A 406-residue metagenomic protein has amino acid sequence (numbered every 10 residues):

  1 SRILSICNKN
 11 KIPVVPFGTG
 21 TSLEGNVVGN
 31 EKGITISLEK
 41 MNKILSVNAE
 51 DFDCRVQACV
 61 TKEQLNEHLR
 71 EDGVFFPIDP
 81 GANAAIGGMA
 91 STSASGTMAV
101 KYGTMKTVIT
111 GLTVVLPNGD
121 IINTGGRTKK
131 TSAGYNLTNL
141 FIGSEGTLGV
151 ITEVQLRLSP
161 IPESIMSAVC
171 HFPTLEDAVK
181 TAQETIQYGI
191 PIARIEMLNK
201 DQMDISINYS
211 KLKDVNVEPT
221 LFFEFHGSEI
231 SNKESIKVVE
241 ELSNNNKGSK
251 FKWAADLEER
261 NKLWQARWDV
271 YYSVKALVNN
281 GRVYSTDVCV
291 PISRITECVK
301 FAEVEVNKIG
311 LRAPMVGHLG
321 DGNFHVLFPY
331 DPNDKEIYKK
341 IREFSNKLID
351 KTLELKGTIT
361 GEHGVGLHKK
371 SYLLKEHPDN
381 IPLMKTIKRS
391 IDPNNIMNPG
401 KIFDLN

Functional and structural regions predicted by a protein language model:
S1-M41, V56, F76, H318 (+1 more regions): Glycine-rich N-terminal segment of FAD-binding domains in flavoprotein oxidoreductases, spanning the beta-loop-helix
C7, G146, V326, D392: Conserved, mostly hydrophobic/aromatic
G18-T21, M41, G81, M197-K200 (+1 more regions): Short, ordered loop/turn segments at secondary-structure junctions
K43-E196: FAD-binding subdomain of flavoenzyme oxidoreductases
D120, K369-N406: Activity-critical C-terminal alpha-helical subdomain
P160, V169-H171, V179-F344, K351 (+1 more regions): C-terminal substrate-recognition/cap domain of FAD-linked oxidoreductases
L353-V365, P378, P393-M397: Alpha-helix capping/hinge segments and adjacent helical runs
